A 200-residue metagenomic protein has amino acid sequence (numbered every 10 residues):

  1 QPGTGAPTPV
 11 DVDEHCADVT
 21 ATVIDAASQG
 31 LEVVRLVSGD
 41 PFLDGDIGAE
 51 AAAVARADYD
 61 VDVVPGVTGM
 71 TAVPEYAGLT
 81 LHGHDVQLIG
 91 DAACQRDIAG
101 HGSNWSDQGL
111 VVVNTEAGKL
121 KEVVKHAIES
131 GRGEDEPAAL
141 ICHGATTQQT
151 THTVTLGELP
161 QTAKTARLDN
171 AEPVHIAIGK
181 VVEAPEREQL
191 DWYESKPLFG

Functional and structural regions predicted by a protein language model:
Q1-G3, D13, A17-T22, T71-P74 (+2 more regions): Short, charged, surface-exposed secondary-structure boundary motifs
Q1-V64, A163, D169-V174: Class I S-adenosyl-L-methionine
T4-A6, A21-A27, T71-L81, V111: Short charge-dense sequence patches
G5-V12, D58-D62, L81-L88, G131-L140: Short hydrophobic/aromatic-enriched beta-strand-loop microsegments
P9, T22, S28-V34, D46 (+1 more regions): A contiguous loop/helix-start segment that scaffolds small-molecule binding in enzyme catalytic cores
S38-Q108, H152-T153: Class I SAM-dependent methyltransferase SAM-binding "motif I" and its flanking Rossmann-like core
